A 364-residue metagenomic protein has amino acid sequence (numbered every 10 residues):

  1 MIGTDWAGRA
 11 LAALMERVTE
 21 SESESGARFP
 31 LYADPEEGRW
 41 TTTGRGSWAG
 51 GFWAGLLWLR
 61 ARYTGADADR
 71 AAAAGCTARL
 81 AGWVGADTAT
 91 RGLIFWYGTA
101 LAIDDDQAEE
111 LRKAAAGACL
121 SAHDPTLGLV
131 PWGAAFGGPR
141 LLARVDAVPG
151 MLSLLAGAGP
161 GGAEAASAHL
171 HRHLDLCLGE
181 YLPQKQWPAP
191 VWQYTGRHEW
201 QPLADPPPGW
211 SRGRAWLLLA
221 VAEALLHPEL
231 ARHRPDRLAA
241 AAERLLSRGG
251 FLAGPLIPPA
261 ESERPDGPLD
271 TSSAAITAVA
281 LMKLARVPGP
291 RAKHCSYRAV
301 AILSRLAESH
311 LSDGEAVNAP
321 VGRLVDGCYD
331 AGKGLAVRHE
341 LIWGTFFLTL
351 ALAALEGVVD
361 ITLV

Functional and structural regions predicted by a protein language model:
M1-V364: Glycan-recognition and catalytic cores of secretory/periplasmic carbohydrate-active enzymes
